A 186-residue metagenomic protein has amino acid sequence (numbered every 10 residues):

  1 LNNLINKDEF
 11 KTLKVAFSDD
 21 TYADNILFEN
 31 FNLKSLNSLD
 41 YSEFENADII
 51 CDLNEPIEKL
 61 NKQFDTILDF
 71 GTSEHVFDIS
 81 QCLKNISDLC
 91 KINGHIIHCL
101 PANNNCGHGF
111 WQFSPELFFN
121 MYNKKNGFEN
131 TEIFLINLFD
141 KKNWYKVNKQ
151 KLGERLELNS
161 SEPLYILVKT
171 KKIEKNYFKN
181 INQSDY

Functional and structural regions predicted by a protein language model:
L1-E29: Class I S-adenosyl-L-methionine-dependent methyltransferase module
S18-G107: Conserved SAM-binding loop
N46, N105-G107, D140-K142, Y177-F178: Eukaryotic short linear interaction motifs
I49-I50, G109-W111, K142-K146, I181-N182: Short aromatic-enriched loop/helix-cap "lid" or pocket-rim segments at secondary-structure transitions that line
N103, G107-I136, Y145-V147: Conserved Class I S-adenosyl-L-methionine
F134-F139, Y186: Short, solvent-exposed aromatic-acidic interface loops
W144-Y186: Core SAM-dependent methyltransferase catalytic element
